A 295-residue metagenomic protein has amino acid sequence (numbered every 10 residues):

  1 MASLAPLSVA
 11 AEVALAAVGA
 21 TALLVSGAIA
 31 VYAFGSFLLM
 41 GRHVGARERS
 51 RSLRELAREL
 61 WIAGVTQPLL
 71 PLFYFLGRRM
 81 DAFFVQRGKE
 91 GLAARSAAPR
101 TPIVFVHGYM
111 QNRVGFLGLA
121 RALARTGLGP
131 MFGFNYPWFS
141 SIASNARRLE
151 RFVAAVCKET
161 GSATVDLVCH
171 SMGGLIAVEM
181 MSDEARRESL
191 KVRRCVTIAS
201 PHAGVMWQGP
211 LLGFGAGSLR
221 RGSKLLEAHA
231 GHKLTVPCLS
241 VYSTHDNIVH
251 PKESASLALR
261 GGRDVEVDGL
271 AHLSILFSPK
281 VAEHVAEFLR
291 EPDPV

Functional and structural regions predicted by a protein language model:
M1-I103, L117: Flexible, membrane-associating and regulatory peripheral segments of lipid-active enzymes
P99-T101, H232-C238, L259-R263: Short, proline-enriched alpha-helix->beta-strand connector loops that line the catalytic pocket of alpha/beta-hydrolase
V104-V114, A120-A124, L128-T235, V241 (+1 more regions): Serine-dependent carboxylesterase/thioesterase catalytic core of lipase-like alpha/beta-hydrolase/SGNH enzymes
L119, H250-L257: Short alpha-helix in the alpha/beta-hydrolase fold that links the catalytic acid
G133-P137, V265-F277: Short glycine-rich catalytic loops that host catalytic nucleophiles or stabilize transition states across multiple
A146, L276-E291: Post-His helix in hydrolase/transferase enzymes
F152-V156, H284-V295: C-terminal alpha-helix
S243-V249, H272-L273: Acidic catalytic loop of the alpha/beta-hydrolase fold
